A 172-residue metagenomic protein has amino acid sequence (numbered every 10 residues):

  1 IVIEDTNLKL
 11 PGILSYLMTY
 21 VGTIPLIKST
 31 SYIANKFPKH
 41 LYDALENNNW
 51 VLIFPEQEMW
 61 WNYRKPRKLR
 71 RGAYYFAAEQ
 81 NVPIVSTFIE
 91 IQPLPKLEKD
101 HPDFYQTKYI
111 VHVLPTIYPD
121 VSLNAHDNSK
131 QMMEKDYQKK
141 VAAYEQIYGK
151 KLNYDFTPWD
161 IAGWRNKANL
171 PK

Functional and structural regions predicted by a protein language model:
I1-S31: Catalytic core of membrane glycerolipid acyltransferases/transacylases, capturing the structured, soluble-facing
N35-K172: Non-catalytic C-terminal accessory region of glycerolipid acyltransferases and related lyso-lipid remodeling enzymes
